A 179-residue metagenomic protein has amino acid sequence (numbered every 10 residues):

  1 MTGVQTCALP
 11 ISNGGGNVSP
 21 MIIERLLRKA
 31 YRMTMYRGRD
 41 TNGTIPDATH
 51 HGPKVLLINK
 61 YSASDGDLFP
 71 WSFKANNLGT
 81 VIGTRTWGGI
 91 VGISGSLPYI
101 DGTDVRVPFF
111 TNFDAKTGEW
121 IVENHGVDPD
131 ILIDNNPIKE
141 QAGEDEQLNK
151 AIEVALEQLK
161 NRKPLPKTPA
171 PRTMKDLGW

Functional and structural regions predicted by a protein language model:
M1-T6, P10-W179: C-terminal "post-core" interaction segments
